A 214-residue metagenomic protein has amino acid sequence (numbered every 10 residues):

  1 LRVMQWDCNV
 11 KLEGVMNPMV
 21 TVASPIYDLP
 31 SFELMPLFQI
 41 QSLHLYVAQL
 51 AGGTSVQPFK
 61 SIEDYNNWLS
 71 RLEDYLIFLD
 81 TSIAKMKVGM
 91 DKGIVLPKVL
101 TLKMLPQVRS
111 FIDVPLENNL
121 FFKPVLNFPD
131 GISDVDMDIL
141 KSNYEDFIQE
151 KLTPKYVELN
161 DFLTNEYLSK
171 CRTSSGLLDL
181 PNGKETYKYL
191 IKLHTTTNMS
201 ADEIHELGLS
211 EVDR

Functional and structural regions predicted by a protein language model:
L1-R214: N-terminal maturation segment of proteins
